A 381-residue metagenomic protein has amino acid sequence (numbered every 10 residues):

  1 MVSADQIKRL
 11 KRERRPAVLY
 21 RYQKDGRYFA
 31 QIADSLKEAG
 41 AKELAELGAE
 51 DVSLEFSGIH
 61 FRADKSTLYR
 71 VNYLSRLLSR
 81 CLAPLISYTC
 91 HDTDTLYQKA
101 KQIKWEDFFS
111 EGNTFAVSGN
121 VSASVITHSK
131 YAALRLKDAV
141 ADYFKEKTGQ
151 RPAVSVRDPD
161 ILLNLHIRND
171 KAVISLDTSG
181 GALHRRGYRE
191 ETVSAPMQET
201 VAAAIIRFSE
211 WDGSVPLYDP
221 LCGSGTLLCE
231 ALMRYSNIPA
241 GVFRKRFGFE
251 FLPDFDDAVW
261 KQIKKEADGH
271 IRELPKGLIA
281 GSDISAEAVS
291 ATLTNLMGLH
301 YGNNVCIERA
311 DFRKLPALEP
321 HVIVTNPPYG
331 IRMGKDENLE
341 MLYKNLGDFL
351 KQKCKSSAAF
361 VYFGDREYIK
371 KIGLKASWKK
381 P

Functional and structural regions predicted by a protein language model:
V2-P159: Non-catalytic nucleic-acid substrate-recognition regions in nucleic-acid-modifying enzymes
R21, R27, Q31, S35 (+4 more regions): Conserved Class I SAM-dependent methyltransferase catalytic core
E106-E111, H166-I167, L315: Short glycine/proline-enriched loop/turn "hinge" motifs that connect secondary-structure elements and lie
V117, I323-V324: Hydrophobic beta-strand segment of the Class I
S122-V125, G181-A182, P328-R332: A short, flexible beta-alpha/helix-coil linker loop
L163-S179: C-terminal edge-of-domain segments
I174-E210: SAM-dependent Rossmann-like transferase core, predominantly class I methyltransferases with a strong bias toward
M197-A317, I331-R332, D336-E340: Conserved S-adenosyl-L-methionine
